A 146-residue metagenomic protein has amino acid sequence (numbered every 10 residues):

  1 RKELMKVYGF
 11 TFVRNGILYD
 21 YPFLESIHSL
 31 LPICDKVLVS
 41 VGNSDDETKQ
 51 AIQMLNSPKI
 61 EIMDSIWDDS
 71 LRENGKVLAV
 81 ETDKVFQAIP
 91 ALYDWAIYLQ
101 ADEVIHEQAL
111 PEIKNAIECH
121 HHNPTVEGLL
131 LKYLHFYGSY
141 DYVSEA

Functional and structural regions predicted by a protein language model:
L4, G75-D83, H106-A146: Catalytic-site signature of metal-activated, phosphate-bearing donor transferases, centered on the GT-A/GT-A-like
V7-F10, R14, D20-P22, D45-Y98: Active-site-proximal specificity loops/subdomain of glycosyltransferases
F23-S29: Short amphipathic alpha-helix
L30, D35-S44, D64-S65: Short beta-strand/loop segment that forms part of the nucleotide-sugar
Q100-V104: The conserved acidic donor/metal-binding loop of glycosyltransferases
